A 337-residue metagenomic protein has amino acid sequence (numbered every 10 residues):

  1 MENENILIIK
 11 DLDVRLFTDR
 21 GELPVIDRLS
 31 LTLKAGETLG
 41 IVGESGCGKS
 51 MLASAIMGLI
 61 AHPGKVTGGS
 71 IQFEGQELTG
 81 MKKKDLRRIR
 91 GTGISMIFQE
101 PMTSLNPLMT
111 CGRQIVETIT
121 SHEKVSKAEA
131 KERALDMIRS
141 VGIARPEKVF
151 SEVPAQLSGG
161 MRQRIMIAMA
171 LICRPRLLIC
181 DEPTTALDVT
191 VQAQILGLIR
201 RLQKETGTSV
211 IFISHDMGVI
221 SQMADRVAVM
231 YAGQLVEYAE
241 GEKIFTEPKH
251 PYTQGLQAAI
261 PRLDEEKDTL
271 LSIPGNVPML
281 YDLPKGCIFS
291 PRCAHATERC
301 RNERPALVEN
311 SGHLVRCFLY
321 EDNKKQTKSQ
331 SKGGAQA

Functional and structural regions predicted by a protein language model:
N5, E22, A144-K148, E240-K332 (+1 more regions): Short catalytic/signature loops enriched in Gly
V66-E77: Conserved ABC transporter NBD signature motif
E77, E129-K148, Q257: Conserved ABC ATPase "signature" region
L78-S95, S121, K243-P248, P278-P284: ABC ATPase NBD coupling module
I172-R176: A short, proline-enriched helix->beta-strand linker immediately N-terminal to the Walker B motif in ABC-type P-loop
I179, P183, L187, V191-D268: P-loop NTP-binding/switch modules centered on Walker-like glycine-rich loops
